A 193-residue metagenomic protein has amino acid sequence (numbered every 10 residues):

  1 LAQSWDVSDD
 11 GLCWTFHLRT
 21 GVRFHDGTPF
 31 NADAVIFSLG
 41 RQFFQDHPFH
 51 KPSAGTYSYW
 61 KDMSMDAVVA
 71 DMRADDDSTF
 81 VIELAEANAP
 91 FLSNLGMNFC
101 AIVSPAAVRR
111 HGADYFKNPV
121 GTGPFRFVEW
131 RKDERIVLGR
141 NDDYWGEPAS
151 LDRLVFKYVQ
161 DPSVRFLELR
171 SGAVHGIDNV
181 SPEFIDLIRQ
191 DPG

Functional and structural regions predicted by a protein language model:
A2, D9-C13, F30, A67 (+5 more regions): Extracytoplasmic
Q3, C13-T15, V35-L39, F80-I82 (+4 more regions): Short, well-ordered beta-strand elements
Q3-F49, V81, R165-S171: Aromatic- and charge-enriched surface segment that lines or borders ligand/interaction sites
H17, I36, G55-A106: Surface-exposed binding/hinge segments that line and control ligand-binding clefts or catalytic entry sites
R23, G40-P48, A87-A89, G96 (+5 more regions): Sec-exported extracytoplasmic/periplasmic mature domains
F30, A34-R41, S64-A67, P90 (+6 more regions): Extracytoplasmic/secreted proteins, especially bacterial periplasmic and envelope-associated proteins
P52, V128-G139, V155-G193: Extracellular/periplasmic solute-recognition and catalytic clefts
A67, L84-R153, D161-S163, S171: Gly/Pro-rich hinge or "lid" segments in bacterial periplasmic/extracellular proteins
